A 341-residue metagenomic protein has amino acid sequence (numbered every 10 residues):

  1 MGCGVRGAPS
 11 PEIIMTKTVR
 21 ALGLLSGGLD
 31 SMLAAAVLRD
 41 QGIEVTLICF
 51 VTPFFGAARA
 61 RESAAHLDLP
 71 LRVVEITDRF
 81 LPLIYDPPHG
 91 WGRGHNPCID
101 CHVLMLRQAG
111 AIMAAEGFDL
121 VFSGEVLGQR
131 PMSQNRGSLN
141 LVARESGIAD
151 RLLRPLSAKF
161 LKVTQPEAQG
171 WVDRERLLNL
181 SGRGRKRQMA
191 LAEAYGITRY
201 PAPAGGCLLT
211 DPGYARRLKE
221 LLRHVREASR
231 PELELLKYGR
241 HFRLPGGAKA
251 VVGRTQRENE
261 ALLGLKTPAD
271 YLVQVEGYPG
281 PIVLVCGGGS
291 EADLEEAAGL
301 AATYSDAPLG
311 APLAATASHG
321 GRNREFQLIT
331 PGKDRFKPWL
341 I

Functional and structural regions predicted by a protein language model:
M1, V126, L313-A317: Short alpha-helical "patches" and their helix-cap loops
M1-C3, E276: Compositionally biased, low-complexity repeat tracts
C3-A194, R322-N323, T330-D334, I341: ATP-dependent adenylation/nucleotidyltransferase module used to activate substrates
R151-I341: AMP-forming adenylation/ATP pyrophosphatase catalytic core
